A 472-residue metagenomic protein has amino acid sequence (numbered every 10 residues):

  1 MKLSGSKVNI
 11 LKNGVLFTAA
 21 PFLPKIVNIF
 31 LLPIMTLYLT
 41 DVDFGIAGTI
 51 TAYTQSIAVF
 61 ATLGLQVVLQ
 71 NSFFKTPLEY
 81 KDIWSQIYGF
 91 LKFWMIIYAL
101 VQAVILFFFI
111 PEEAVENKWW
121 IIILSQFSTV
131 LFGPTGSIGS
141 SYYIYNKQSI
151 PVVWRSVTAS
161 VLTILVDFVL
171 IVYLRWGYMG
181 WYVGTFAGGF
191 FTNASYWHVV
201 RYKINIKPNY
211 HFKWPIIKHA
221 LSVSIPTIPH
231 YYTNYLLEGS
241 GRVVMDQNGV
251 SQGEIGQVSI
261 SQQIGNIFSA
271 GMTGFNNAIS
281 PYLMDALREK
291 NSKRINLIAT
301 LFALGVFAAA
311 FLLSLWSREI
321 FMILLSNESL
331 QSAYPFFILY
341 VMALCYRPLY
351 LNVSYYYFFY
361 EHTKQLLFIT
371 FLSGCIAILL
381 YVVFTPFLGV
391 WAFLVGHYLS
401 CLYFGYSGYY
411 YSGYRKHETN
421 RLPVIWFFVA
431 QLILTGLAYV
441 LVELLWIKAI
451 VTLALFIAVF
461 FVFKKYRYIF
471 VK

Functional and structural regions predicted by a protein language model:
M1-I10, K118, I150, Y178-Y182 (+4 more regions): Interhelical loop/hinge segments that connect adjacent transmembrane helices in multipass membrane
S6-V67, A99, A103, T129 (+4 more regions): Signature of the first transmembrane helix
K12-P24, I50, A58-I110, N117-I123 (+4 more regions): Membrane-water interface segments that mark the loop-to-transmembrane alpha-helix transition
N13-N28, A159, W181-V200, W214-P281 (+2 more regions): Transmembrane helical elements of multi-pass membrane transporters/channels
A61-L78, I144, I204, S261-E289 (+2 more regions): Helix-loop junctions and terminal segments of transmembrane helices in multi-pass membrane transport/translocation
S72, L131-R155, V341-L372, Y410-Y414: Membrane-interface junctions at transmembrane-helix termini in multi-pass inner-membrane proteins
Y88-A114, M272, N296-R347, I378-F387: Alpha-helical transmembrane segments of multi-pass membrane transport and lipid-handling proteins
W120-L124, W154-Y202, L372-I376, V390-Y411 (+2 more regions): Hydrophobic alpha-helical transmembrane segments
